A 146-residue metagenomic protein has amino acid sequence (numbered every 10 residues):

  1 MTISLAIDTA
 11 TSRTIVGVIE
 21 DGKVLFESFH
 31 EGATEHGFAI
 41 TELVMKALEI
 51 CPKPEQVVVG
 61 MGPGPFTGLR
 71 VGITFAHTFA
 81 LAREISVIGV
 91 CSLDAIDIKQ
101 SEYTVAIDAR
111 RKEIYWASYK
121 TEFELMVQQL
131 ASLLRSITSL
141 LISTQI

Functional and structural regions predicted by a protein language model:
M1-V58, P63: N-terminal beta-alpha supersecondary unit
R13, P65, R111-E113: Glycine-rich nucleotide phosphate-binding loop and flanking beta-alpha elements of Rossmann-like dinucleotide-binding
E20-E35, I85-I146: Surface "functional belts" at beta-alpha junctions
M45, H77, D94: Active-site phosphate/pyrophosphate- and oxyanion-stabilizing loops and adjacent acidic/basic residues in soluble
Q56-V87: DPxDG-like acidic metal-binding loop motif
